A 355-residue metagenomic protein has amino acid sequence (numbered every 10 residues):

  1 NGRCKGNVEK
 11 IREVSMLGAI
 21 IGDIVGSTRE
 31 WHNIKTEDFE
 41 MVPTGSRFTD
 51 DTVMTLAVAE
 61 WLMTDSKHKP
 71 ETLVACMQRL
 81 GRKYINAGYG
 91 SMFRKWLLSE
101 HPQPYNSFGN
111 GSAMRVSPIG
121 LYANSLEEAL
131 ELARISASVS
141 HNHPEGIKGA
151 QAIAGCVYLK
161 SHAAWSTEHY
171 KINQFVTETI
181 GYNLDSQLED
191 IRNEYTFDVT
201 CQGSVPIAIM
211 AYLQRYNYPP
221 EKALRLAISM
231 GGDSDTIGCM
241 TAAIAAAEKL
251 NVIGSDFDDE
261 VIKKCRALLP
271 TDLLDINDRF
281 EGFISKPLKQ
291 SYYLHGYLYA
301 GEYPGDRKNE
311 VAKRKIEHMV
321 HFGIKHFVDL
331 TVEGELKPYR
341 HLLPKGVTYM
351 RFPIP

Functional and structural regions predicted by a protein language model:
N1-I284: Structured, active/binding-site neighborhoods that engage oxygen-rich ligands
P287-L288, L294-P355: Cysteine-based protein phosphatase catalytic domain of the PTP/DSP
